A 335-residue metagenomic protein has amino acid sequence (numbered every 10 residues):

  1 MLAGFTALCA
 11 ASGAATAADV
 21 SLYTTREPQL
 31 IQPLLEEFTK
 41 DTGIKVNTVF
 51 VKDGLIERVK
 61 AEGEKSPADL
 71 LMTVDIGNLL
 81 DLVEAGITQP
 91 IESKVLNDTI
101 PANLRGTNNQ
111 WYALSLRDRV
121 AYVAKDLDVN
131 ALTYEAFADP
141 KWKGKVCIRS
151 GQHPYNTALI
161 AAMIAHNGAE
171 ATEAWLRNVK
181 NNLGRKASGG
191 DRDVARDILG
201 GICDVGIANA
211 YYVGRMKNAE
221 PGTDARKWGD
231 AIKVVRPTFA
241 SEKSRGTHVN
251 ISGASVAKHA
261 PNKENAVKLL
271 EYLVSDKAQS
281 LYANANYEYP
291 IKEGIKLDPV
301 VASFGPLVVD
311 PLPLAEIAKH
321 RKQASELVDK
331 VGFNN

Functional and structural regions predicted by a protein language model:
A18-D81: Early extracytoplasmic/lumenal segment of secretory-pathway proteins
Y23-R26, T107, V123-K125, K143-N167 (+2 more regions): Short beta-strand->loop
S66-L71, Q89-V120, E135, C147-I148: A structural signal for short loop-to-beta-strand junctions that line the ligand-binding cleft of periplasmic/secreted
V120-L127, V249-N262, L281-A285: A bilobed periplasmic-binding-protein/Venus flytrap-type ligand-binding module shared by bacterial periplasmic
D126-L132, I164-E173, A260-A266: Short helix-loop capping/hinge motifs at secondary-structure junctions, enriched in acidic/polar residues
K145-Q152, Y272-E293: Periplasmic-binding protein-like
A162, H166-P237: Ligand-binding pocket segment of bilobal, Venus flytrap-like solute-binding proteins
P299-N335: Extracellular/periplasmic bilobal clamshell ligand-binding domains
